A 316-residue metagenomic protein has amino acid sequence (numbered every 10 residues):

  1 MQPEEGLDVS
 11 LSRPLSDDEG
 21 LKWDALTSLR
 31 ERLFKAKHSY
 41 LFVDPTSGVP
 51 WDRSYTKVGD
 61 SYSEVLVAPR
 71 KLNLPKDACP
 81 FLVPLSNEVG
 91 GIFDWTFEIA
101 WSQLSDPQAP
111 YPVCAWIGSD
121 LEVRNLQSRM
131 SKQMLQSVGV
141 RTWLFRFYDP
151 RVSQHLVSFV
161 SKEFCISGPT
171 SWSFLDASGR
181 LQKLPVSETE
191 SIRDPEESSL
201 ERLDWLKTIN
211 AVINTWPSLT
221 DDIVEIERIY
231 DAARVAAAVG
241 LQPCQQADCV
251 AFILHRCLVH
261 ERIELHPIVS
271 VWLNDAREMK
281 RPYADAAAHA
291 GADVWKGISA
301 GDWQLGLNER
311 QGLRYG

Functional and structural regions predicted by a protein language model:
M1-V58, S63-D77, N87-E88, E98-A100 (+1 more regions): A contiguous, surface-oriented mixed alpha/beta subdomain in the mid-to-C-terminal portion of proteins that forms
F81-V83: Low-complexity, highly charged intrinsically disordered N-terminal segments that act as targeting/localization
F97-P107: N-terminal accessory/precursor segments of enzymes
S105, P110-W116: Aromatic-anchored, charged helix-turn/loop surface patch used as a conserved interaction hotspot
